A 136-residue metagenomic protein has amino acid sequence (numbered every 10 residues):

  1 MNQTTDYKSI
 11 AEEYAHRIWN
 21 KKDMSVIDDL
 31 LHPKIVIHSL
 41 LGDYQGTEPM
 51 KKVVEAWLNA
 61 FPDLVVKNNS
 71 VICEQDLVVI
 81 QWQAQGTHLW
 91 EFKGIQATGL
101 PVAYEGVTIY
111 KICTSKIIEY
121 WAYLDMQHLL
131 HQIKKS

Functional and structural regions predicted by a protein language model:
M1-S136: C-terminal and inter-domain tail/linker signature
